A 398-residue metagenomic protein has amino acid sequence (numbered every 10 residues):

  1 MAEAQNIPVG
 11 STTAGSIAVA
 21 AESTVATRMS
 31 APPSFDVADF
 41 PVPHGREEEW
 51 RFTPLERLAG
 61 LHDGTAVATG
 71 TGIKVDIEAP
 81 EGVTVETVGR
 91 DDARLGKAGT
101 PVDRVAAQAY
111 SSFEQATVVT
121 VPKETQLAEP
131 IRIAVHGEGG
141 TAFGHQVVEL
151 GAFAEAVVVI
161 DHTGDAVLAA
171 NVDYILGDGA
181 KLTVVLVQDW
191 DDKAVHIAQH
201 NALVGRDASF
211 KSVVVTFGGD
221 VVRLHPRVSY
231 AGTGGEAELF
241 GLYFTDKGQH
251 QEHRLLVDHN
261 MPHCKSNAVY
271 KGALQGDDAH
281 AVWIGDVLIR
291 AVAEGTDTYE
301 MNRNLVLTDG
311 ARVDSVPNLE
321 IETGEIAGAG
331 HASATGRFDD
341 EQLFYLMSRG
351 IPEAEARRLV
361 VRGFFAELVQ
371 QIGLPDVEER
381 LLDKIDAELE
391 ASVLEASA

Functional and structural regions predicted by a protein language model:
A2-Q115, V121-P122, Q126-L127, I131 (+2 more regions): N-terminal amphipathic, basic helical "cap/leader" segment at the start of enzyme domains
N6, K97-I351, V361, F365 (+1 more regions): Conserved beta-strand/loop scaffold segments within soluble protein domains that form the structured core and edges
R28-A31, D39-P41, Y299-E300, D340 (+1 more regions): Generic hydrophobic-segment detector
W50, L359-V360: Residue-level "edge-of-site" marker
